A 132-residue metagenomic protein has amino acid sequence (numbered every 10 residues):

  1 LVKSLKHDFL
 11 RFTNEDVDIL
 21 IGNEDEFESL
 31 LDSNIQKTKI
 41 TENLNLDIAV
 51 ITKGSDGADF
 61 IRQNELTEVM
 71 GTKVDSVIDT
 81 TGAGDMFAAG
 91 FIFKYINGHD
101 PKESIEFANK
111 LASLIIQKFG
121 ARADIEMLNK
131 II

Functional and structural regions predicted by a protein language model:
L1-K39, G57-A58: Conserved beta-alpha-beta core of the PfkB/ribokinase-like small-molecule kinase fold
N34-I132: Conserved phosphate-binding/catalytic region of the ribokinase-like
